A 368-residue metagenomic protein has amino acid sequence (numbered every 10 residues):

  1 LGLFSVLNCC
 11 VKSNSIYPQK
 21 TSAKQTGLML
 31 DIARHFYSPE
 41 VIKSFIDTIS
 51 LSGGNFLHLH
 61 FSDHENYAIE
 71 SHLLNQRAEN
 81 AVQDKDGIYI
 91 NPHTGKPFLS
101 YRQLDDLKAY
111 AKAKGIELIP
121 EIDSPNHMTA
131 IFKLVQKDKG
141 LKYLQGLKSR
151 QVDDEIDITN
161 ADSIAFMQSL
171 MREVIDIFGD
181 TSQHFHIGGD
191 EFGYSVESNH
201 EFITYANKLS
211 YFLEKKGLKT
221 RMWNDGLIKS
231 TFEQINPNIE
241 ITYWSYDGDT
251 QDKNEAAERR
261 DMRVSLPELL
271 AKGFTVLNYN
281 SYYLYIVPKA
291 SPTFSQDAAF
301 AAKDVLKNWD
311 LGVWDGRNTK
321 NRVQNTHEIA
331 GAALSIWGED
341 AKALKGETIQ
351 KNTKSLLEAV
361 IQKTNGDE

Functional and structural regions predicted by a protein language model:
L3-T21: Bacterial Sec-dependent signal peptides at the C-terminal "C-region" and cleavage site
T21-K24, D63-A113, M128-A161: Aromatic- and acidic-residue-enriched carbohydrate-binding clefts of CAZyme catalytic domains
Q25-M29, F56-H58, G115-I119, S182-H186 (+4 more regions): Structural preference for beta-strand elements that scaffold enzyme active sites
Q25-V41, V152-S163, A343: Active-site mouth loops of central-metabolism enzymes
L28, I49, L118, M167 (+4 more regions): Conserved, mostly hydrophobic/aromatic
V41-E65, F178: Catalytic domains of carbohydrate-active enzymes, especially glycoside hydrolases
T48, Q234-P237, S245, D249 (+1 more regions): Flexible, acidic glycine-rich loops studded with aromatic residues
Q136, L147, D153-I239, S245-F274: Active-site neighborhood of glycoside hydrolase catalytic domains
